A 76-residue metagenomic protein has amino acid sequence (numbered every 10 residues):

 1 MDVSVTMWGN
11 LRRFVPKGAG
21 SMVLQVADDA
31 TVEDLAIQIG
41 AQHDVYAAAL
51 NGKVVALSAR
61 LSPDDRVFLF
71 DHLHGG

Functional and structural regions predicted by a protein language model:
M1-G75: Ubiquitin-like/PB1-type beta-grasp interaction modules and other compact soluble beta-rich domains
